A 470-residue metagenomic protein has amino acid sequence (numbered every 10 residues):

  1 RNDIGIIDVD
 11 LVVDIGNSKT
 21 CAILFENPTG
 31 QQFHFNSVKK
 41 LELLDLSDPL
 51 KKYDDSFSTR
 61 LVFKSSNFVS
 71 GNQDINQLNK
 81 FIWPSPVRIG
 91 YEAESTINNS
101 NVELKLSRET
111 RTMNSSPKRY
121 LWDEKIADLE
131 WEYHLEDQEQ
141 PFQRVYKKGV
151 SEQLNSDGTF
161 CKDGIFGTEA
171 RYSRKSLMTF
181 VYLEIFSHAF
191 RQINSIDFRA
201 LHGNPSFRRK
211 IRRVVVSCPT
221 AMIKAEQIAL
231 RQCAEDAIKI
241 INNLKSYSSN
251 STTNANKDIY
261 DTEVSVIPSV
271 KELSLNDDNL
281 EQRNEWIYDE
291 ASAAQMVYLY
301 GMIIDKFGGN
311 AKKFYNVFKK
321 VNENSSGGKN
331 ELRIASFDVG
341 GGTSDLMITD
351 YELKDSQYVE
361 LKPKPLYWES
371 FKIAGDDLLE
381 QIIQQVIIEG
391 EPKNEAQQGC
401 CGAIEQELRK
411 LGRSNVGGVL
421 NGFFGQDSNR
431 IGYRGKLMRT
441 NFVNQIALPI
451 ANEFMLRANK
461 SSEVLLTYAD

Functional and structural regions predicted by a protein language model:
R1-I6, N250-I334: Conserved phosphate-binding catalytic cores of ATP/NTP-utilizing and phosphoryl-transfer enzymes
R1-N2, I6, M178-P205, Q295-S325 (+2 more regions): Phosphate/ATP-binding catalytic cores across multiple sugar-kinase/actin-like superfamilies, primarily ASKHA
D3-Q32, E136-S151, I303-V359: Gly/Thr-rich phosphate-binding beta-strand-loop-beta motif of the actin/hexokinase/Hsp70
D10-D14, P205-P219, N284-E290, R333-D338 (+2 more regions): Extended hydrophobic secondary-structure segments that form protein cores and membrane-embedded regions
H34-F35, K40-Y120, E124-D128, I348-D470: Phosphate-binding glycine-rich/basic clefts of nucleotide- and phosphate-handling proteins, predominantly
T59-S217: Conserved phosphate-binding loops in N-terminal lobes of ATP-dependent enzymes of the actin/Hsp70/sugar-kinase
E109-M113, E169-I193, I223-L230, Y288-Y298 (+3 more regions): Phosphate/oxyanion-binding active-site loops and adjacent basic polyanion-contact surfaces
V214-N243: Short, low-complexity, polybasic intrinsically disordered segments
